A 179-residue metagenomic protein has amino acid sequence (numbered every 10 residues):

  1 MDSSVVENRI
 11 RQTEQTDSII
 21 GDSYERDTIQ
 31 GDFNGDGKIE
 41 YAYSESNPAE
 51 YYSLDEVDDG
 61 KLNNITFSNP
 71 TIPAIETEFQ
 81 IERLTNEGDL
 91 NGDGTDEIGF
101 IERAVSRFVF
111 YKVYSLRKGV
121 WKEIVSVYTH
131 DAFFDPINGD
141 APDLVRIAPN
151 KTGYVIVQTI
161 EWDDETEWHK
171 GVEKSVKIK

Functional and structural regions predicted by a protein language model:
M1-D27, F33, F110-K179: Acidic, small-residue rich beta-repeat scaffolds with periodic aromatic anchors
M1-P70: Flexible low-complexity loop/turn motifs enriched in small/helix-breaking residues
G21-S23, I75-I81: Surface loop/turn motifs at the tips and blade-to-blade linkers of beta-strand repeat domains
G35-S44, N91-E102, T152-I156: Acidic/hydrophobic-patterned starts of short beta strands in beta-sheet-rich repeat architectures
E40-L54, R83-T85, D131-F133, D140-A148: Broad, structure-driven detector of short, well-ordered beta-strand segments within folded domains
Y52-E56, G60-N63, S106-V113, D164-K170: Structural motif
G88-L116: Mid-length scaffold segments of soluble, non-membrane domains
